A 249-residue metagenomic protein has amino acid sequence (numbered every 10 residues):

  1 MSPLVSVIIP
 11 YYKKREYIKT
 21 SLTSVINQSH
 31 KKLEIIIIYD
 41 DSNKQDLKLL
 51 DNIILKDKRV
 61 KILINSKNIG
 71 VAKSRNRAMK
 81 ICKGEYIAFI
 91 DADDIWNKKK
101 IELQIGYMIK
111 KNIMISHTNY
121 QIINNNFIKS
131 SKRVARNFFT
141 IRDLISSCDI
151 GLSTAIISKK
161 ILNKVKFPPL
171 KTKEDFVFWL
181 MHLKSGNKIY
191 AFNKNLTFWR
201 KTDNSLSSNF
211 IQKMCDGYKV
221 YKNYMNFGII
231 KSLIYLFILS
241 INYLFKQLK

Functional and structural regions predicted by a protein language model:
P3-V5, I26-I37, D57-K61: Short loop->beta transition adjacent to catalytic acidic/histidine clusters or analogous donor-positioning motifs
K14-N27: Short, well-formed alpha-helical segments that are part of the catalytic scaffolds of diverse glycosyltransferases
Y39-L50, K67, D91: A conserved acidic beta->alpha catalytic loop
N65-C82: Glycine-rich, basic loop-to-helix element that forms the pyrophosphate-binding segment of sugar-nucleotide handling
I87: Short aromatic/hydrophobic "clamp" motif used to bind/position activated sugar donors
D91-I95, N119: The conserved acidic donor/metal-binding loop of glycosyltransferases
K99-S130: Conserved donor NDP-sugar-binding/catalytic core segment of glycosyltransferases
R136-Q212: Conserved nucleotide-sugar donor-binding catalytic segment
